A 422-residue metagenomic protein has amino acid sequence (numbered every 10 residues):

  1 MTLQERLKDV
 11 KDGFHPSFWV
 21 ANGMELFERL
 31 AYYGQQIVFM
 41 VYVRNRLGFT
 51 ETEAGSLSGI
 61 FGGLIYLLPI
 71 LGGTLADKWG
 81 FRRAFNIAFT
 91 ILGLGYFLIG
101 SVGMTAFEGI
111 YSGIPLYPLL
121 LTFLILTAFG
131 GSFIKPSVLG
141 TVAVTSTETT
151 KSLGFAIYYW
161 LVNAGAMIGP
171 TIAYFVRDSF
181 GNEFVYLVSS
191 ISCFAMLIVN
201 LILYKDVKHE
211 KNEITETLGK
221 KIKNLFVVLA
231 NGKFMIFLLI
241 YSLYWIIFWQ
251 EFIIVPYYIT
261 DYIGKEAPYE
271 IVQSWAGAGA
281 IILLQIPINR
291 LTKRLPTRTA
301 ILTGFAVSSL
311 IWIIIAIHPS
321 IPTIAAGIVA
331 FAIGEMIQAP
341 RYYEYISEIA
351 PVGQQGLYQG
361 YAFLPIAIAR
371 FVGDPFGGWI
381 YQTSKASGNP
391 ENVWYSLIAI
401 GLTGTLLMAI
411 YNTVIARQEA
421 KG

Functional and structural regions predicted by a protein language model:
T2-H15, E210-L239: Juxtamembrane intracellular "pre-TM" segments in multi-pass secondary transporters
I37-E53, I253-I271: Short amphipathic helix-loop junctions that connect adjacent transmembrane helices in Major Facilitator Superfamily/SLC
I65, S152-R177, S192-C193, A362-D374: Glycine-rich segments within core transmembrane alpha-helices of 12-TM secondary carriers
I65-L67, Y269-K293, G304: Transmembrane alpha-helices of Major Facilitator/SLC transporters
L68-F81, R177, L283-T297, Y381: Helix-to-loop junctions at the C-terminal end of transmembrane segments in multipass secondary transporters
T90-P115, A306-P319: C-terminal ends and interior cores of transmembrane alpha-helices in multi-pass membrane transporters/permeases
I114, F175-S192, W379-L402: A membrane-interface helix-boundary motif in multi-pass transporters
F133-T147, M336-P351: Intracellular juxtamembrane helix-capping segments at the cytosolic ends of symmetry-related transmembrane helices
